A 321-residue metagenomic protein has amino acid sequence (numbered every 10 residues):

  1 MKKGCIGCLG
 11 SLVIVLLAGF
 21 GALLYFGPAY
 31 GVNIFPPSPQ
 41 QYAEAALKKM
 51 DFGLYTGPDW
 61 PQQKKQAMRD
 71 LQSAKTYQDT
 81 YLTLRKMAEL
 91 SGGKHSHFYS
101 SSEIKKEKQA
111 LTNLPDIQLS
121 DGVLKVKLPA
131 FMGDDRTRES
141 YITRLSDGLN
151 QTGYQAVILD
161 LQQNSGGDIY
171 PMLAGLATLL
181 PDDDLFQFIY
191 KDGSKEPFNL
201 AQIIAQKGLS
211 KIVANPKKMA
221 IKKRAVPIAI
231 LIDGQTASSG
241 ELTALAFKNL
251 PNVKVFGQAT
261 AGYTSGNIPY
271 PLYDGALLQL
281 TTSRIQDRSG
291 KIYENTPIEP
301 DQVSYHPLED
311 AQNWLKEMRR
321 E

Functional and structural regions predicted by a protein language model:
M1-G21: N-terminal Sec-pathway targeting helices
V15-P37: Membrane-interface motif at the C-terminal end of an N-terminal transmembrane signal
A46, M87, V126, L159 (+4 more regions): Terminal peptide-recognition signature
L54-D121: Extended, small/polar residue-biased N-terminal targeting/export presequences and adjacent propeptide/linker tracts
P115-E139: STAS-typified acidic loop motif
V126-K127, G148-G167, I230-L231: Short acidic catalytic loops
D134-Q155: A short, well-ordered alpha-helical element
G167-P227, S265-P271, T282-Q286, I292: Gly/Ser/Thr-rich loop/hinge elements
